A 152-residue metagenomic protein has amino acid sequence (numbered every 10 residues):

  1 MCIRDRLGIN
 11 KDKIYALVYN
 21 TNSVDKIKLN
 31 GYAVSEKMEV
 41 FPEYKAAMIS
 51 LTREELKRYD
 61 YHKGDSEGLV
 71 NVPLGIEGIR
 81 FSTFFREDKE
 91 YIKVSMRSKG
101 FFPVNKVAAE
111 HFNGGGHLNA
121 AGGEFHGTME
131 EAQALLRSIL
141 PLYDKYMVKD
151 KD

Functional and structural regions predicted by a protein language model:
R4-H111, G116-D152: Hydrophobic helix-and-loop "lid/oligomerization" segment in the mid-to-C-terminal part of catalytic domains
